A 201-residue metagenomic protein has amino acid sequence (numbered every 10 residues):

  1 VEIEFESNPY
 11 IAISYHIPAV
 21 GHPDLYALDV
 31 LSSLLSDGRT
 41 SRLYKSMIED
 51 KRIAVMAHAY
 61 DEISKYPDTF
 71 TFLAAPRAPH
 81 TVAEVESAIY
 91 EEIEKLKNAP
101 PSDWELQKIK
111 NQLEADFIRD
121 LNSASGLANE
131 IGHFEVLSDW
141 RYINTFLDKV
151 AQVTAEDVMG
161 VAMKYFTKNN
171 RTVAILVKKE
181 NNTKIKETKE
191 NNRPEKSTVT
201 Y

Functional and structural regions predicted by a protein language model:
V1-E2, T145-Y201: Proteolytic maturation boundary segments
V1-R42, T198-Y201: His/Glu-based metal-binding/catalytic segments typifying zinc-dependent metallopeptidases
N8-A19, K45-A151, R171-V177, K184-E187: M16 family metallopeptidases and their MPP-like homologs
V30, A59, G160-A162: Short beta-alpha junctions and helix-cap segments that line functional grooves
R39, T81, T154-D157: Helical mechanochemical/support elements of P-loop NTPase systems and associated helical scaffolds
